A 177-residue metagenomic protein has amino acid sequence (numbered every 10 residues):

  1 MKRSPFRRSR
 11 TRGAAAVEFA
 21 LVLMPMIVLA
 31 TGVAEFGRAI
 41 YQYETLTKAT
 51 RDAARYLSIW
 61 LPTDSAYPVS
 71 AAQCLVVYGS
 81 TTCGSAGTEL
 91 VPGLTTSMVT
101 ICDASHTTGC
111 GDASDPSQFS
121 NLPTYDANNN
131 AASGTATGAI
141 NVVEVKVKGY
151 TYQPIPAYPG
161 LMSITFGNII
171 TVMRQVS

Functional and structural regions predicted by a protein language model:
K2-R3, R51-S177: Short, conserved structural patches
K2-Y78: Alpha-helical assembly-interface signal, strongest on the long, hydrophobic N-terminal helix that forms
